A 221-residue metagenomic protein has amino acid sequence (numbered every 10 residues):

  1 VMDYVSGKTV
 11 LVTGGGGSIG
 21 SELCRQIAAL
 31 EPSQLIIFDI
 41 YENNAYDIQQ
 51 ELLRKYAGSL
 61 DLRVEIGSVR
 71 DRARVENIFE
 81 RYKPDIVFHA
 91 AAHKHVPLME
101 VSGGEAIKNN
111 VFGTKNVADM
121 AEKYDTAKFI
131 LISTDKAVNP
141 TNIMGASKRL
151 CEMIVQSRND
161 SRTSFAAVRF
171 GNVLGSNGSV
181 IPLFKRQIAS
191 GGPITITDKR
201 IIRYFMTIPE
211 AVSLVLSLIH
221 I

Functional and structural regions predicted by a protein language model:
V1-K83: N-terminal Rossmann/SDR dinucleotide-binding element
V64, A106, F165-V168: Hydrophobic/aromatic anchor residues within beta-strands of the central parallel beta-sheet of Rossmann-like
E65-I66, K108, D198: Conserved residues in the N-terminal Rossmann fold of short-chain dehydrogenase/reductase
R74, N116-M120, F205: Conserved mid-core alpha-helix of short-chain dehydrogenase/reductase
K83, H89, H93-E152, S157-R158: Conserved Rossmann-fold NAD(P)-dependent oxidoreductase catalytic core, especially the SDR/UDP-sugar
K128, E152-I202: Conserved beta-loop-beta element that borders a ligand/cofactor-binding pocket
I143-S147, V173, T207: The catalytic Tyr-centered alpha-helix of NAD(P)H-dependent dehydrogenases
I219-I221: Conserved small/polar residues in nucleotide/adenosyl-binding loops
